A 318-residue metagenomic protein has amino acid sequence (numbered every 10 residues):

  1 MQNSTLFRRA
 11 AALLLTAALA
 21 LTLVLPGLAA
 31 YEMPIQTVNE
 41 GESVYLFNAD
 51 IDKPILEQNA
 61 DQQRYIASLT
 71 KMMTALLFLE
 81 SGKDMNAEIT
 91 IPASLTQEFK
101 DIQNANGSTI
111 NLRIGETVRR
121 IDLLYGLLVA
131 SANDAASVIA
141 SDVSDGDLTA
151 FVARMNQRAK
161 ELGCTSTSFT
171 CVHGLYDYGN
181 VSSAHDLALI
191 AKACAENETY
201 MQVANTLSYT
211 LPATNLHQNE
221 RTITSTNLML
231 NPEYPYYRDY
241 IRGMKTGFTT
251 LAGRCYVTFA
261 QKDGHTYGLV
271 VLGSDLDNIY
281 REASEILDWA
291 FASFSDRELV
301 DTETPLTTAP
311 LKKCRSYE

Functional and structural regions predicted by a protein language model:
M1-E32: Gram-positive cell-envelope targeting signals
T22, D84, E298-D301: Residues in and immediately flanking transmembrane alpha helices
A29-H185, C194-E198, K262: Active-site-adjacent loops and short helices of periplasmic peptidoglycan-processing enzymes
C164-S168, Y176-E318: Domain-terminus/edge residues, biased toward the C-terminal soluble/receptor-binding domains of extracytoplasmic
